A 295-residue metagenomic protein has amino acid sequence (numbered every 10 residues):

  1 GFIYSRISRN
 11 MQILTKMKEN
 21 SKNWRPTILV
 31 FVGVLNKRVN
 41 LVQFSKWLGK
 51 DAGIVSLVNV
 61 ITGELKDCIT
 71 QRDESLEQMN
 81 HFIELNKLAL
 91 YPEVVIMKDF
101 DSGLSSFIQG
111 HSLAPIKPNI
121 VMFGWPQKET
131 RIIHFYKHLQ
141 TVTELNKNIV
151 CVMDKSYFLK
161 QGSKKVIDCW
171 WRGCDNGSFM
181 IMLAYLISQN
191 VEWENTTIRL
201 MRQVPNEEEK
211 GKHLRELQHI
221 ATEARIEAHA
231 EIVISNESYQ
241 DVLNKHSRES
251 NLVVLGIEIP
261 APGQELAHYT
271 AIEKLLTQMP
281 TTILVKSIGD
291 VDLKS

Functional and structural regions predicted by a protein language model:
G1-S295: Membrane-embedded alpha-helical bundles that form conduits across membranes
